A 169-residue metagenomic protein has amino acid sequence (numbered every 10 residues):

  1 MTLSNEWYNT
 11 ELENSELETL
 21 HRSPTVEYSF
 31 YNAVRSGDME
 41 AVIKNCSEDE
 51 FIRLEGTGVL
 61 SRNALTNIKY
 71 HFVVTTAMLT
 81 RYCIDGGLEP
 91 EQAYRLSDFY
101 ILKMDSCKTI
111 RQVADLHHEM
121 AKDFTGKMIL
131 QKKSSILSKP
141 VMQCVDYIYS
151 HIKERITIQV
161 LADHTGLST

Functional and structural regions predicted by a protein language model:
M1-K127: Hydrophobic, helix-rich cores of sensory/ligand-binding and other regulatory modules that couple small-molecule
A64-T66, K132-L137, E154-I156: Conserved short strand/loop->alpha-helix "switch" segment adjacent to the catalytic nucleotide/phosphoryl-transfer site
T80-C83, C144, L161: Generic hydrophobic/packing signal
P90-R95, I136, T157-V160: Short acidic alpha-helical/loop segments enriched in Asp/Glu that coordinate divalent cations
Q131, S150-T169: Basic/polar phosphate-binding segments, predominantly the helix-turn-helix DNA-binding elements of transcriptional
I136-C144: N-terminal positioning helix adjacent to the helix-turn-helix/winged-helix DNA-binding module
V145-Y149: Helix-loop-beta hinge of the Bergerat
